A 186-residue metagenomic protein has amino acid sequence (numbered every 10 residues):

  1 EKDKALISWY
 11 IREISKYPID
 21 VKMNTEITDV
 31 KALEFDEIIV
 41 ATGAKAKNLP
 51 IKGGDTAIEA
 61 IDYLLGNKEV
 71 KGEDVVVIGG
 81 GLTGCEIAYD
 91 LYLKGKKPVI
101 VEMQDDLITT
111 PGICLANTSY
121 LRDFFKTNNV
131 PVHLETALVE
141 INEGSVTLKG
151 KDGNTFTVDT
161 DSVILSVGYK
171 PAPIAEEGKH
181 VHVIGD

Functional and structural regions predicted by a protein language model:
E1, K22-K31, E37, A41-I51 (+4 more regions): Rossmann-like dinucleotide/flavin-binding elements
E1-Y17, D90-T136: Rossmann-like dinucleotide-binding cores of NAD(P)H-dependent redox enzymes
E143-V146: Short, hydrophobic/aromatic-rich segments at coil-to-beta transitions
